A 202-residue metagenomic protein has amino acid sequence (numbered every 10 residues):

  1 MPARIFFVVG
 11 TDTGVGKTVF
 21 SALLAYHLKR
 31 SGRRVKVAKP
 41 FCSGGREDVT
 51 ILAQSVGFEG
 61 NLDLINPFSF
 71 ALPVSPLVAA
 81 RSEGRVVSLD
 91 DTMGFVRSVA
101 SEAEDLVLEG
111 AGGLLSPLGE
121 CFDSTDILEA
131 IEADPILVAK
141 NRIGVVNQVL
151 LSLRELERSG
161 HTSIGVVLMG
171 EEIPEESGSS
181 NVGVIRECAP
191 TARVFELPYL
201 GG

Functional and structural regions predicted by a protein language model:
M1-F7, R33-R34: Extreme N-terminal starter segment of soluble prokaryotic enzymes
R4-V8, E104-L108, P135: Generic beta-sheet signal
F7-S21: Glycine-rich phosphate-binding P-loop
G14, R30, S43, A111-F195: Conserved catalytic-core segment of NTP-binding enzymes
V19-V86, D90, F95-S98: N-terminal phosphate/diphosphate-binding loop that engages ATP/GTP or pyrophosphate donors across diverse enzyme folds
K36-K39, D63-N66, L106-G110, L137 (+1 more regions): General beta-strand structural signal in soluble alpha/beta enzymes
T92, V96-E120: Switch II (G3) loop of P-loop NTPases
